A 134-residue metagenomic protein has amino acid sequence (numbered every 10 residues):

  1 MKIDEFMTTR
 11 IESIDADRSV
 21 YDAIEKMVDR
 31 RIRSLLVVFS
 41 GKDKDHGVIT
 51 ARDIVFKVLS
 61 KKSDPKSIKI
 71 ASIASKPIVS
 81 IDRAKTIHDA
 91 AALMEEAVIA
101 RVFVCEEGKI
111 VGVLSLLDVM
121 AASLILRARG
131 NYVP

Functional and structural regions predicted by a protein language model:
M1-T9, H46-V79, T86-E95, V113-P134: Tandem CBS (Bateman) regulatory domains
I14-I32, V38-F39, S80-V98, V104-C105 (+1 more regions): The conserved cystathionine-beta-synthase
I32, D45-H46: Local beta-strand N-terminus motif with an aromatic residue
F39-G41, D53: Short glycine-rich, polar/acidic loop-and-turn segments at beta strand-coil junctions
